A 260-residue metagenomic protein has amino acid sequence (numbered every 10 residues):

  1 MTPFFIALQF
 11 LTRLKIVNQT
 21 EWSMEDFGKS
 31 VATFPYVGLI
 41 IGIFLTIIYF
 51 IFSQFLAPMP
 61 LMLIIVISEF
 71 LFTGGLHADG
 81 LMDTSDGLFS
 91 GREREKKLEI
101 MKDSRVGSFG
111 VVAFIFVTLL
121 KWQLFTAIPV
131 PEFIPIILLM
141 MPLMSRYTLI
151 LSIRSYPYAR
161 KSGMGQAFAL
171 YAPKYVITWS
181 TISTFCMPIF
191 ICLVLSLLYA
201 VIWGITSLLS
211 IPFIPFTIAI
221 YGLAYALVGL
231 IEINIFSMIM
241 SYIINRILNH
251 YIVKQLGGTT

Functional and structural regions predicted by a protein language model:
M1-G74, R92, D103-S104, G110-S162 (+1 more regions): Hydrophobic alpha-helical transmembrane segments
D79, S90: Glycine/small-residue-rich loop that forms an oxyanion/phosphate-binding "nest" at active or ligand-binding sites
G87, E99-M101: Cytosol/matrix-facing amphipathic helices and coiled-coil assembly/linker segments of eukaryotic membrane proteins
